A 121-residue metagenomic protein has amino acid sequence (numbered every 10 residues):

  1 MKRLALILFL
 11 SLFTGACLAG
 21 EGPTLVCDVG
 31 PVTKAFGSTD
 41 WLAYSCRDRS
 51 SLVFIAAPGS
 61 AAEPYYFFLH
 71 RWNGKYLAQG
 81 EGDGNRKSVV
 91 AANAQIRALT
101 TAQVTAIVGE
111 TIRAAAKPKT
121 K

Functional and structural regions predicted by a protein language model:
M1-K2: N-terminal secretory signal peptides that target proteins for export/translocation
A5-G15: Bacterial N-terminal signal peptides
F9, L52-F54, A62, V104-I107: Residues in flexible loops and secondary-structure boundaries
S11, K34, D48-S51, G74 (+1 more regions): Residue-level detector of solvent-exposed, low-hydrophobicity positions
A19-Y66, P118-K121: N-terminal secretory signal peptides
A57-V90: Acidic, aromatic-enriched beta-alpha/helix-loop junctions
G82-K121: C-terminal partner/receptor-binding element of secreted or periplasmic proteins
